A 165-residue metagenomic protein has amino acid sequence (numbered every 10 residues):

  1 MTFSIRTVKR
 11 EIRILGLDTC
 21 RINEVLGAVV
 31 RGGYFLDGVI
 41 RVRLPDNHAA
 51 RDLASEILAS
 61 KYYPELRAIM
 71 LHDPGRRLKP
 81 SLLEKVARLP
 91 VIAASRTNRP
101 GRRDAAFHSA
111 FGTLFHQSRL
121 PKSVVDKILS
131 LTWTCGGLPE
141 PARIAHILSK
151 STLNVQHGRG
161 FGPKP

Functional and structural regions predicted by a protein language model:
M1-R21: Two-metal-ion RNase H-like nuclease active-site motif
M1-T2, V42, A49-A50, A54-I57 (+1 more regions): Charge-biased, low-complexity intrinsically disordered regions
K9-I12, P64-L66, A87-L89: Short coil/turn connectors at secondary-structure junctions
D18-C20, L71-P74, R96: Structural motif
N23-A68, P74-G75: A glycine-rich, hydrophobic loop/mini-helix early in the fold
D46-N47, Y62, L78-R119: Long, charge-dense
V124-P165: Charge-patterned, long linear interaction tracts outside catalytic cores
